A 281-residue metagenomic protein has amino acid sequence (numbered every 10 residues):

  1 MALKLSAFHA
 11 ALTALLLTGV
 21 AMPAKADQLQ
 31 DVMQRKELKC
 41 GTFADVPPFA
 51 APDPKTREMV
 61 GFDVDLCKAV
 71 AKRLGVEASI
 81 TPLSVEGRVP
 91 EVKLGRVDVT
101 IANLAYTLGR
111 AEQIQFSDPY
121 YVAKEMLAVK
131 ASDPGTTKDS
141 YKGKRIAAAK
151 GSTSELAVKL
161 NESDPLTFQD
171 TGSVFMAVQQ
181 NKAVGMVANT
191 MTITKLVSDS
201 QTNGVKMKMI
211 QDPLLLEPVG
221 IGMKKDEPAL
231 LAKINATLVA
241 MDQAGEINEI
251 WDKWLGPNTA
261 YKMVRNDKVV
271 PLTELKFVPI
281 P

Functional and structural regions predicted by a protein language model:
V20-A26: Sec/Tat signal peptide C-region and signal peptidase I cleavage site
D27-N103, E112: Extracytoplasmic small-molecule ligand-binding "clamshell" domains of the periplasmic binding protein/Venus flytrap
L29, V129-I146: Flexible hinge/capping segments at coil-to-helix
A44, V122-V129, S198-L238, P257-I280: Periplasmic-binding protein-like
F62, I114-M126, Y141-K142, K159 (+1 more regions): Short Pro/Gly-enriched coil loops immediately N-terminal to beta-strands
V64, S79-P90, K150-G151, L166-Q180 (+1 more regions): Short helix-initiation/N-cap motifs at beta->coil->alpha
V64-R73, G135, K144-R145, S152 (+1 more regions): Extended ligand-binding regions for polar small-molecule ligands
G87-P90, L104-E112, A157-L160, V184-L215: A ligand-binding cleft/hinge motif common to bilobed small-molecule-binding domains
